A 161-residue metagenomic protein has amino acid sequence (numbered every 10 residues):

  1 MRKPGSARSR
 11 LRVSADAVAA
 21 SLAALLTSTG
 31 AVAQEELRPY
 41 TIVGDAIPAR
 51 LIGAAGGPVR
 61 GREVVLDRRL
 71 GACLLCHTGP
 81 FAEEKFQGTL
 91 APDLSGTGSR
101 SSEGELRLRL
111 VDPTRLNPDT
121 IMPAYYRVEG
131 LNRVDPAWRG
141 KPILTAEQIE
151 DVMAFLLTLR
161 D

Functional and structural regions predicted by a protein language model:
M1-L11: N-terminal secretory signal peptides that target proteins for export/translocation
R12-L22: Sec-dependent N-terminal signal peptides
S28-G30: N-terminal signal peptide c-region/cleavage motif recognized by signal peptidases
E35-R68: Electrostatic cytochrome c docking/interface patches
A55, V64-L66, L74, T78-R115 (+1 more regions): Gly/Gly-Pro-rich "capping" loops immediately C-terminal to redox-active cysteine motifs in periplasmic/lumenal
G57, S102, L144-Q148: An acidic site on a long C-lobe helix of protein kinase domains
R68-A72, Q148: Short pre-active-site segment immediately N-terminal to redox-active cysteine/selenocysteine motifs in thiol-based
Y125-D161: C-terminal capping alpha-helices of c-type cytochrome domains
